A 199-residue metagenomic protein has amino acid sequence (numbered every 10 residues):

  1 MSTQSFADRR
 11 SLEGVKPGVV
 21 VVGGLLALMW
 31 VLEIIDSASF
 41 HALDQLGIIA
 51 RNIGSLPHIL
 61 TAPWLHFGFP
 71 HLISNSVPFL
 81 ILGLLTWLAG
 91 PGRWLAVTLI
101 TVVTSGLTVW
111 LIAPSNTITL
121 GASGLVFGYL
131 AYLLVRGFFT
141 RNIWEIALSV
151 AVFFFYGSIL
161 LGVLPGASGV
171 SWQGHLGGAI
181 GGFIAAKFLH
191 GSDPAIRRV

Functional and structural regions predicted by a protein language model:
S2-V199: A detector for small-residue-rich transmembrane helices and their helix-helix packing motifs
